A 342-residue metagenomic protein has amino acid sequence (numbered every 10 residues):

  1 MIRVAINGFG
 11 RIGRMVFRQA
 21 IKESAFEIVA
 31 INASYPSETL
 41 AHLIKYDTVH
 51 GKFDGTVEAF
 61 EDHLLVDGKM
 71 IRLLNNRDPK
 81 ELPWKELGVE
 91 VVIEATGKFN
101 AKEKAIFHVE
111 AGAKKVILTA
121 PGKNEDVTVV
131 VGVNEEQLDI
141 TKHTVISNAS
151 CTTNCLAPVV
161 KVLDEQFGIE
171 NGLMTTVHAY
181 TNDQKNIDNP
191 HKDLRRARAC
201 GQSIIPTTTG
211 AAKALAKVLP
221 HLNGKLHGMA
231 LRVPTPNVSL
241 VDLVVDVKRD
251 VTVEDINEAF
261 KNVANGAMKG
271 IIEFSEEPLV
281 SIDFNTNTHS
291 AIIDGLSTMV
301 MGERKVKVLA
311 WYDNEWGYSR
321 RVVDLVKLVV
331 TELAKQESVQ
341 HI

Functional and structural regions predicted by a protein language model:
M1-A197, V300, D324, E332-Q336: N-terminal Rossmann-like NAD(P) cofactor-binding subdomain of oxidoreductases, focused on the glycine-rich
G13, F17, I106, A157-D164 (+8 more regions): Predominant activation on well-ordered alpha-helical scaffold segments within soluble catalytic domains
L64, V129-V131, V145, I187 (+5 more regions): Short clusters of hydrophobic/aromatic residues that line enzyme substrate/ligand-binding pockets
K142-H143, A199-G201, V238-D242, K305-K307: Short, solvent-exposed beta-strand edge segments and adjacent coil->beta transition regions
A149-S150, I204-P206, D246, Y312: Hydrophobic alpha-helical scaffolding
G168-A230, V245: Catalytic core of tubulin tyrosine ligase-like
G228, L240, V244-I342: C-terminal active-site/capping subdomain that shapes the small-molecule cofactor and substrate pocket of enzyme
V233-N237: Short, charge-patterned binding micro-sites
